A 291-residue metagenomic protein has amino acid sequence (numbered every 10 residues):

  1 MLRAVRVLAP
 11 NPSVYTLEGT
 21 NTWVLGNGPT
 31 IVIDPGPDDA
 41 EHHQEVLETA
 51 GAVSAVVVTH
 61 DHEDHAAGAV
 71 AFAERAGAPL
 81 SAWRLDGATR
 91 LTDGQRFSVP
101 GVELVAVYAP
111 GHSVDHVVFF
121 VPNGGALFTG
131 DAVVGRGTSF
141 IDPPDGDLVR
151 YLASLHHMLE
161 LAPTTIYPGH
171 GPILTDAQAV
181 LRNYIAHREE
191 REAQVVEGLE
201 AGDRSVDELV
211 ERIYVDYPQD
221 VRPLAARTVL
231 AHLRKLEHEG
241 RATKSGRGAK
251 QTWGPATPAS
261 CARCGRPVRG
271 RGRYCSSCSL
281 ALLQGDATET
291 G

Functional and structural regions predicted by a protein language model:
M1-T49, V118-G130, G135: Conserved beta-strand hairpin/beta-sheet module of binuclear metal-dependent hydrolase folds, prominently
N11-E18, P35-E103, G125: Active-site HxH/HxHxD metal-binding segment of metal-dependent hydrolases
T30-V32, P37-D39, E103-Y108, V114-Q194: Metallo-beta-lactamase
T59-H65, H112, H170, H232: Histidine-centered divalent metal-coordination motifs
E197-C261: C-terminal regulatory/interaction regions
C261-C264, C275-C278: Short cysteine-rich clusters marking metal-coordination/redox-active sites
P267-R269, L283: Short functional micro-motifs and their immediate structural scaffolds
C278-E289: Short Cys/His-rich micro-motifs in 6-15 aa windows
